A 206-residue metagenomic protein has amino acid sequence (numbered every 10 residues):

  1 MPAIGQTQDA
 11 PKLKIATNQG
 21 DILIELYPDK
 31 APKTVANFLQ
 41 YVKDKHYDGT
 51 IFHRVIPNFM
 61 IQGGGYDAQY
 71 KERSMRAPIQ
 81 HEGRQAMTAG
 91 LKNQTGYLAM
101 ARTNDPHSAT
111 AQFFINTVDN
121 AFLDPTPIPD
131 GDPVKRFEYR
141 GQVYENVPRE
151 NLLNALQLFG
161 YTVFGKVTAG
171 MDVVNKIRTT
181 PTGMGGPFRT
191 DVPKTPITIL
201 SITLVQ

Functional and structural regions predicted by a protein language model:
M1-Q206: Cyclophilin-like peptidyl-prolyl cis-trans isomerases
